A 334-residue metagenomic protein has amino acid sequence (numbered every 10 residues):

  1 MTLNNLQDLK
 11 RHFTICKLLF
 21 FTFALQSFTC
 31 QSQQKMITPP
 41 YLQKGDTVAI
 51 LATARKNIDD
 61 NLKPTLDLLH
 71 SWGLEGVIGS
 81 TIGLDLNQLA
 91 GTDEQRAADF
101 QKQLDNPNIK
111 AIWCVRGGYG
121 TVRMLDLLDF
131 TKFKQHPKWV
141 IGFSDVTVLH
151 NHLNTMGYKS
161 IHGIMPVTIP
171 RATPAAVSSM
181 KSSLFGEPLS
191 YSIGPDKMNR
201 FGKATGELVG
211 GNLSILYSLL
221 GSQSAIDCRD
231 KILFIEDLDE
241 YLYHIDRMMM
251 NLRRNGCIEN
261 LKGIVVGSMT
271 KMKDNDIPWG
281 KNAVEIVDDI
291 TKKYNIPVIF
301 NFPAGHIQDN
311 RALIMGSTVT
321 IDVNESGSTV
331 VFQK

Functional and structural regions predicted by a protein language model:
M1-K35: Bacterial Sec-dependent N-terminal signal peptides
S32-N108: ATP/NTP phosphate-donor binding region
N108, K134-W139, Y158, L261-K262 (+1 more regions): A short helix->loop->beta-strand "cap" motif at the edges of active sites that frequently abuts
G118-Q135: Short Gly/Thr/Asp-enriched flexible loops that form oxyanion-binding sites at enzyme active sites
F130-H152, K159-M165: Short, acidic/small-residue loops that bind anionic groups at enzyme active sites
Y158-G221: Conserved anion/nucleotide-ligand pocket segment
S214-V265: Active-site beta-loop-alpha substructure in enzyme catalytic cores, prototypically the cysteine-centered nucleophile
L252-K334: C-terminal active-site/capping subdomain that shapes the small-molecule cofactor and substrate pocket of enzyme
